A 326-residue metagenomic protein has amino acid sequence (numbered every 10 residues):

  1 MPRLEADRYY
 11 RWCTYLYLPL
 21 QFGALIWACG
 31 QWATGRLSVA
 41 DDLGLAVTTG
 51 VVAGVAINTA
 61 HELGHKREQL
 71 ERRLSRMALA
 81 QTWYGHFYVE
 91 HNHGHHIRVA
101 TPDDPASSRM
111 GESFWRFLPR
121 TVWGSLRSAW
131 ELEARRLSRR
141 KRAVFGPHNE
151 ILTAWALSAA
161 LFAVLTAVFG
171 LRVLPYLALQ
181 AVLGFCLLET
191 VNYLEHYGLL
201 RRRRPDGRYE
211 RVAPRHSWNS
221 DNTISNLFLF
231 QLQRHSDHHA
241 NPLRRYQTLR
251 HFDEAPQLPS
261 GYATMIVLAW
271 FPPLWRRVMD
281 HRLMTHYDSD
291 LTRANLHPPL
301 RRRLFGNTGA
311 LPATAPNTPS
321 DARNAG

Functional and structural regions predicted by a protein language model:
M1-P119: Intramembrane catalytic core of multi-pass membrane enzymes that act on lipidic substrates
R8-A33, A40-A53, G146-T190, F271-P272: Alpha-helical bilayer-embedded segments of polytopic membrane proteins, i.e., transmembrane/intramembrane helices
T34-S38, L45, T49-A53, K66 (+11 more regions): Amphipathic, alpha-helical segments enriched in basic
G54-N58, L177, L227, Q231 (+1 more regions): Short alpha-helical catalytic segment bearing the HExxH-like zincin motif of zinc-dependent metalloproteases
E68-E150, L183-G326: Cytosolic/stromal cytosol-facing helical appendages immediately following the last transmembrane segment
